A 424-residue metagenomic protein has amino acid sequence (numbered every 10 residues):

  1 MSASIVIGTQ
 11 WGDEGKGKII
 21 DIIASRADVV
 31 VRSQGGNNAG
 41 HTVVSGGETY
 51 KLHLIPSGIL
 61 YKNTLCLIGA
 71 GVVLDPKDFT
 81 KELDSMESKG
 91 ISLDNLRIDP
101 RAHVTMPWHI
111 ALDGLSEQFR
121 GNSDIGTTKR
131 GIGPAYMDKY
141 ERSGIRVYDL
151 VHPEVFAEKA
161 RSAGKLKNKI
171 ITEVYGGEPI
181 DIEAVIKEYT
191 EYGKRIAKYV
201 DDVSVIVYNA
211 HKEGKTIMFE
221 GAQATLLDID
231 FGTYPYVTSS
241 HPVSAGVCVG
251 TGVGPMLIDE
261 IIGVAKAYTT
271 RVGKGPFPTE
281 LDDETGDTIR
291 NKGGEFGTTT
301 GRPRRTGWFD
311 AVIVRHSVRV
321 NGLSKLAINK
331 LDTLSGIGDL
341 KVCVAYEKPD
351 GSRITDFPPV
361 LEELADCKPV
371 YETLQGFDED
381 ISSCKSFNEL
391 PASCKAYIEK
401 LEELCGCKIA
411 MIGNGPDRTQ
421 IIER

Functional and structural regions predicted by a protein language model:
M1-R424: Non-transmembrane, aqueous-exposed alpha-helical and coiled segments at domain scale
